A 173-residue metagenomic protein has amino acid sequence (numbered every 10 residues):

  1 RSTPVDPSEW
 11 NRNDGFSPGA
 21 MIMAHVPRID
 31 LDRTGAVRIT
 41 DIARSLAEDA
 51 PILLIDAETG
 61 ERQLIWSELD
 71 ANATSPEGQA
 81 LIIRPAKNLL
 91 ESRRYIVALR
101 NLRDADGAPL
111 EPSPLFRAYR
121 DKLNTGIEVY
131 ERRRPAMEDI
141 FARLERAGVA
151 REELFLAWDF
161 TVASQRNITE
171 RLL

Functional and structural regions predicted by a protein language model:
R1-L173: Acidic, low-complexity Ser/Thr/Gly/Pro-rich repeat segments typical of extracellular/periplasmic and surface-exposed
